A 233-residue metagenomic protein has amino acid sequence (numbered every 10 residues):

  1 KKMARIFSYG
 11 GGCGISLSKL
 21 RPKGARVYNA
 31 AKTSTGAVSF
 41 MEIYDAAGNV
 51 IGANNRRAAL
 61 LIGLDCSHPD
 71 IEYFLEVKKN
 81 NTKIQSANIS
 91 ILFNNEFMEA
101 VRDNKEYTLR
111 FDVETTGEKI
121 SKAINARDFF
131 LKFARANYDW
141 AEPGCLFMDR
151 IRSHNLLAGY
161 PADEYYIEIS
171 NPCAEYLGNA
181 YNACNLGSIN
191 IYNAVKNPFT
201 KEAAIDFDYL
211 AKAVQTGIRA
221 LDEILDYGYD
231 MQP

Functional and structural regions predicted by a protein language model:
K1-L210, D226-P233: Active-site cavity-forming subdomains of large catalytic enzyme subunits
Y209-A220, I224: A long amphipathic alpha-helix within ATP-dependent nucleotide-binding catalytic cores
